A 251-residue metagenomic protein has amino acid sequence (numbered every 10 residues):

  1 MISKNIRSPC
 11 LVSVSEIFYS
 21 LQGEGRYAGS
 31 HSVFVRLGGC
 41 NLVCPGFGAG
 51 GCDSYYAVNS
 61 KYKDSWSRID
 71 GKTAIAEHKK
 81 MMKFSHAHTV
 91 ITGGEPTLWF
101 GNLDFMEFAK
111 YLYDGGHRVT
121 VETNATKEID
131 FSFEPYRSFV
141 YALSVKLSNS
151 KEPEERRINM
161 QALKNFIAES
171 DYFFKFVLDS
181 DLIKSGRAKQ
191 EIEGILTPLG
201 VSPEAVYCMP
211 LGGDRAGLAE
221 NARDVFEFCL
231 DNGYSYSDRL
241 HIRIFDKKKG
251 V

Functional and structural regions predicted by a protein language model:
K4-T73: Canonical Radical SAM [4Fe-4S] cluster-binding loop centered on the CxxxCxxC motif and its immediate flanking residues
G39-N41, Y56, G93-E95, T123-A125: Short glycine-rich, polar/acidic loop-and-turn segments at beta strand-coil junctions
Y55, N59-T92, T97-W99: Glycine/small-residue-rich loop that forms an oxyanion/phosphate-binding "nest" at active or ligand-binding sites
A87, T97-V251: Conserved AdoMet/S-adenosylmethionine-binding subsite of the radical SAM
